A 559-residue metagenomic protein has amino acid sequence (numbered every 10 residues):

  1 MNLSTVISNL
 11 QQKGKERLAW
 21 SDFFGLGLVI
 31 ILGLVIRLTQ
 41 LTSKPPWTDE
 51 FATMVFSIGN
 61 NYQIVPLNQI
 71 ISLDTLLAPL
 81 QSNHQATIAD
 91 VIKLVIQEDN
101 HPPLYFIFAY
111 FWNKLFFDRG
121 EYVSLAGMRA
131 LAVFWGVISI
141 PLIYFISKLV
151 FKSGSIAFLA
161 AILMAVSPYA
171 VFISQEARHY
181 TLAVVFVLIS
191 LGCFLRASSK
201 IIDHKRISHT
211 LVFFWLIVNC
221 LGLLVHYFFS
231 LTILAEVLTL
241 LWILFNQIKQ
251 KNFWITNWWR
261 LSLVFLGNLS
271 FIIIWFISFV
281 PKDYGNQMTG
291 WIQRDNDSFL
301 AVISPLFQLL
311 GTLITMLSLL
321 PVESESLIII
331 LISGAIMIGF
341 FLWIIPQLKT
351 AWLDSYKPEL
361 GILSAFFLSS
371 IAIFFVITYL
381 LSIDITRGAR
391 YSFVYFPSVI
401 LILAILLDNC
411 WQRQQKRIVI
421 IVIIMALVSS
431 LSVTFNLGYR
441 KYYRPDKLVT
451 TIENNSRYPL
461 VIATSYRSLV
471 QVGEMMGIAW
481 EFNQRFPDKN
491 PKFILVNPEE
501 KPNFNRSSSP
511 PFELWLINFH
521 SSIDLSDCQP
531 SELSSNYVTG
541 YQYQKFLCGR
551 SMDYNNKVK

Functional and structural regions predicted by a protein language model:
M1-I36: Start-transfer (signal-anchor) and selected internal transmembrane alpha helices of multi-pass inner/ER membrane
F111, L182-D203, F214, V399-I402: Specific aromatic-rich, kink-prone transmembrane helix
G127-F151: Transmembrane-helix motifs of polytopic, lipid-linked glycan transferases
A160-A165: Short helix- or helix-capping micro-motifs that position conserved polar/aromatic residues at function-defining sites
Q175-H179: Short acidic/glycine- and proline-prone juxtamembrane loop motifs at membrane-interface regions of multi-pass membrane
C193-R206, T210, F214-W215, N219 (+1 more regions): Perimembrane helix-loop-helix junctions
G361, S382-W411: Hydrophobic/aromatic-rich transmembrane helices and adjacent perimembrane loops
R413-Q544: Catalytic lumenal/periplasmic loop and adjoining terminal transmembrane helix of membrane glycan-assembly enzymes
